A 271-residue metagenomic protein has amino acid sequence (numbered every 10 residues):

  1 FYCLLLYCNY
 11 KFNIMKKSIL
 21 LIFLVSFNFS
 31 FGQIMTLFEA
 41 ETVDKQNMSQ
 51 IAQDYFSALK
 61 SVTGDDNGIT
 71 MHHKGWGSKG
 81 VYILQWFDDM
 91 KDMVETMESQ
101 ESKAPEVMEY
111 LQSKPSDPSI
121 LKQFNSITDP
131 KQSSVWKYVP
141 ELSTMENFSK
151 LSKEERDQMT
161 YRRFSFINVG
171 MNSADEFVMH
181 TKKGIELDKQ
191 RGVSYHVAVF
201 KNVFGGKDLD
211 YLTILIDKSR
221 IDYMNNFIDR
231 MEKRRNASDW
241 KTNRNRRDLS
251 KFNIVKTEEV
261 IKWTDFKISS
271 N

Functional and structural regions predicted by a protein language model:
Y2-L5, K17-F29: Sec-dependent N-terminal signal peptides
Y7-K11: Eukaryotic, compositionally biased intrinsically disordered regions
G32-N271: Short S/T/G/P-rich N-terminal loop/turn motif that feeds into the first structured element of a domain
